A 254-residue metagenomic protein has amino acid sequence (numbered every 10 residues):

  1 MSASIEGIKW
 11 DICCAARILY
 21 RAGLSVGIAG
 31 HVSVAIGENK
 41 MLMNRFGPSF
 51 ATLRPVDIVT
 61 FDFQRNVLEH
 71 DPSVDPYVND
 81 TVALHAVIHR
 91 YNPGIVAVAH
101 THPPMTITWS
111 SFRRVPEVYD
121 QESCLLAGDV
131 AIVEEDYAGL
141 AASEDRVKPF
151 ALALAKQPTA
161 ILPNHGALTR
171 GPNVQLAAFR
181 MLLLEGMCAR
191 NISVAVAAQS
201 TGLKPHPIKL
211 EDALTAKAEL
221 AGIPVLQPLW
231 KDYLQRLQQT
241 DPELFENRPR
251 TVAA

Functional and structural regions predicted by a protein language model:
M1-A254: Glycine-rich flexible loops
